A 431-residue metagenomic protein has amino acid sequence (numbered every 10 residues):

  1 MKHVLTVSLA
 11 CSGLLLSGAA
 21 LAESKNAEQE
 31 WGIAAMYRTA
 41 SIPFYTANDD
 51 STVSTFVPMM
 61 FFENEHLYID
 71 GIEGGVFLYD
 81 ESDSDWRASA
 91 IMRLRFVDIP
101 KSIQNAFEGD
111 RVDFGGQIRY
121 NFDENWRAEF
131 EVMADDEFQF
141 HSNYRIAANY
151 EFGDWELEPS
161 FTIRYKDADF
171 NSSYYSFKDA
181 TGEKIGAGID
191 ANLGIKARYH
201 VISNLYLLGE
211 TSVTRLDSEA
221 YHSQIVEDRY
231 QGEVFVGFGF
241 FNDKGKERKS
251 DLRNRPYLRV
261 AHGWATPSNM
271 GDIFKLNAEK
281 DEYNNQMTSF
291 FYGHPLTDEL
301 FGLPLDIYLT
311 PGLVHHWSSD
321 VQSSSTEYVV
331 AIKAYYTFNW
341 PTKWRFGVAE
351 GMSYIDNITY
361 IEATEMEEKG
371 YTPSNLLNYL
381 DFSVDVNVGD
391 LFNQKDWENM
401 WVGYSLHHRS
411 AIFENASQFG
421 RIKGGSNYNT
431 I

Functional and structural regions predicted by a protein language model:
A22-Q29, H66-D85, N125, E151-L157 (+5 more regions): Short loop/turn motifs that connect adjacent beta-strands in outer-membrane beta-barrel proteins
E23-Y68, Y165-D169, E233-P295: Short glycine/proline- and aromatic-enriched beta-strand/turn motifs that initiate or cap beta-hairpins
Q29, T52-P58, E108-F114, F138-S142 (+7 more regions): Residues that define the transmembrane beta-barrel architecture of outer-membrane proteins
Q29-A35, P58, L67-I69, W86-A90 (+12 more regions): Transmembrane beta-strands of outer-membrane beta-barrel proteins
A35-Y37, P58-N64, L78, G116-Y120 (+9 more regions): Residues on the lipid-exposed face of transmembrane beta-strands in outer-membrane beta-barrel proteins
Y37-P43, N64-H66, M92-D98, V132-F138 (+9 more regions): Transmembrane beta-strands of outer-membrane beta-barrel pores
S51, I99-N105, E158-R198, I225 (+1 more regions): Outer-membrane beta-barrel translocator/channel fold
H200-P256, Y379-I431: Predominantly the C-terminal beta-signal and adjacent terminal strand-loop region of outer-membrane beta-barrel
